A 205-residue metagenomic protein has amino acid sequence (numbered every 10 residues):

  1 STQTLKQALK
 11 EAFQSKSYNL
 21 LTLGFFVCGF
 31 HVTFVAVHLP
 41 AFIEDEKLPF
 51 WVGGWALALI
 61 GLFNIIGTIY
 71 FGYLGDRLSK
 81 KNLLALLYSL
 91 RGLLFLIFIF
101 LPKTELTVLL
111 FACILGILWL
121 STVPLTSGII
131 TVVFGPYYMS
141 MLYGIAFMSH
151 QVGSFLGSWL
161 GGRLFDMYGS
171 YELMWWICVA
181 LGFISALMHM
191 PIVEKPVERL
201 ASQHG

Functional and structural regions predicted by a protein language model:
F13-Y73, V123, G157: Extracytoplasmic gate region of multi-pass secondary transporters
F26, A58-L62, S89, G144-V152: Transmembrane alpha-helical cores of Major Facilitator Superfamily
F34, I60-N64, T68-I129: C-terminal transmembrane helical hairpin of 12-TM major facilitator-type secondary transporters
I43-E44, L74-G75, L160-G169: Interfacial helix-cap and linker-helix signal at transmembrane-aqueous boundaries of multi-pass secondary transporters
F50-W51, P136-I145: Loop-to-transmembrane helix entry/capping segments in MFS-fold secondary transporters and related SLC/MFSD carriers
I130-M139, G169: Paired intracellular helix-loop junctions of major facilitator superfamily
R163-L181: A membrane-interface helix-boundary motif in multi-pass transporters
W176-G205: Multi-pass alpha-helical transporter architecture, strongest for 12-TM Major Facilitator/SLC carriers used
